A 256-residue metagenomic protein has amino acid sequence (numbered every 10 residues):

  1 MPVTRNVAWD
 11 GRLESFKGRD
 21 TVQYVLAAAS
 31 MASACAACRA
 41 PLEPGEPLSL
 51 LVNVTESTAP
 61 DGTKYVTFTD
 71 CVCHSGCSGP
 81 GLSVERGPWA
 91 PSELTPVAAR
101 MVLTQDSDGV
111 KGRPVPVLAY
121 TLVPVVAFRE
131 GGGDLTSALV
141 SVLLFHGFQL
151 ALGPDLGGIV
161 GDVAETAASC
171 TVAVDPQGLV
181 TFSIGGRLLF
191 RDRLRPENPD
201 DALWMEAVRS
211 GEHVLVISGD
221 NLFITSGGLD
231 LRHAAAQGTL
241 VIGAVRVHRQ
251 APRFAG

Functional and structural regions predicted by a protein language model:
M1-R100: N-terminal cysteine/histidine-rich coordination modules
M1-T4, V115, P199: Alpha-helical structural elements
A8, A27-A40, A59, A90 (+13 more regions): A sequence-composition feature that detects small, non-aromatic residues
E14, E43-E46, E56, E85 (+6 more regions): Glutamate identity and glutamate-enriched acidic tracts
P44-P47, L51, A59-D61, L82 (+7 more regions): An almost-null, non-specific background feature that weakly reflects generic protein context rather than any particular
S49-N53, D70-C73, V102, P116-V117 (+4 more regions): Ordered hydrophobic segments in well-structured contexts
G62-F68, G81-R191: PEST-like low-complexity intrinsically disordered regions enriched in Ser/Thr/Pro and acidic residues
F145-G256: C-terminal, charged low-complexity interaction regions
